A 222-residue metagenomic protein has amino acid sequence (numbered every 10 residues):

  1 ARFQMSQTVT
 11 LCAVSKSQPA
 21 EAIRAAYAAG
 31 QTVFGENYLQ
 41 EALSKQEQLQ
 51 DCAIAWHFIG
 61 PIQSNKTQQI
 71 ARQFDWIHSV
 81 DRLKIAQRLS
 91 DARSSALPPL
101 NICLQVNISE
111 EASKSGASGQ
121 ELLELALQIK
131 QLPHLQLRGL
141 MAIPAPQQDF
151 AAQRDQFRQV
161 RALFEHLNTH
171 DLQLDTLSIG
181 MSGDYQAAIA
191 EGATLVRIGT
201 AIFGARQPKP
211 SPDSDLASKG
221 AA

Functional and structural regions predicted by a protein language model:
A1-G183, I189-E191: Conserved alpha/beta-domain cores
Y38, Q46-D51, I189-A222: C-terminal helical cap(s) of enzyme catalytic domains, especially alpha/beta-barrels
